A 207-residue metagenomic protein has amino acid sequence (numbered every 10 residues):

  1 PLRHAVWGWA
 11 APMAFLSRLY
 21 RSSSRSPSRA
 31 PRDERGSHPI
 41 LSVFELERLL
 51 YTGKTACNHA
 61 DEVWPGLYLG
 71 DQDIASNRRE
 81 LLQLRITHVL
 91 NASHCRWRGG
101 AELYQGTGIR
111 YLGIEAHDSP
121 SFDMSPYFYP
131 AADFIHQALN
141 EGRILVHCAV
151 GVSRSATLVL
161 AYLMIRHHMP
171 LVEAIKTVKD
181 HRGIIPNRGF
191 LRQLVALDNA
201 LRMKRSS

Functional and structural regions predicted by a protein language model:
P1-V63, L67, Q193, L197-S207: Non-catalytic regulatory/accessory regions that flank a structured catalytic core
R48-L145, Y162-N199, M203-R205: Cysteine-based protein phosphatase catalytic domain of the PTP/DSP
G142-L160: A phosphate-binding catalytic loop at a beta-strand-loop-alpha-helix junction that coordinates phosphoryl groups
